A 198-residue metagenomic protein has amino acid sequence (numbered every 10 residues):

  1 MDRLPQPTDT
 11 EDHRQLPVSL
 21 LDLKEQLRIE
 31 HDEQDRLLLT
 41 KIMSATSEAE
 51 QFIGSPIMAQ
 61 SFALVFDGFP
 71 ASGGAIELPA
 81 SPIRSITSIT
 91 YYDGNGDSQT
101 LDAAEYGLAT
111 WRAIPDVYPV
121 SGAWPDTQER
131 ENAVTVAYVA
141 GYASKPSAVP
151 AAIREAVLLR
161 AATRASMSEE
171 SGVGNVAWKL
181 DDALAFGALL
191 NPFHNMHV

Functional and structural regions predicted by a protein language model:
M1-V198: Divalent metal-cofactor coordination and adjacent catalytic microenvironments
